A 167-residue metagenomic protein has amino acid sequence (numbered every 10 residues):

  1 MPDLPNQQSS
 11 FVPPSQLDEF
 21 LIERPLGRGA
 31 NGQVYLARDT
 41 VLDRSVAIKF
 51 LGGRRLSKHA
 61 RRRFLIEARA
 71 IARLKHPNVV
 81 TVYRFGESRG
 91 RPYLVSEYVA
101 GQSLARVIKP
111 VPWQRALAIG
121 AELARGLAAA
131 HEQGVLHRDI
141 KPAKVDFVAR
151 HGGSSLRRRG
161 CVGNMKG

Functional and structural regions predicted by a protein language model:
P2-G167: Conserved ATP-binding/catalytic core of the eukaryotic-like protein kinase fold, especially serine/threonine kinases
